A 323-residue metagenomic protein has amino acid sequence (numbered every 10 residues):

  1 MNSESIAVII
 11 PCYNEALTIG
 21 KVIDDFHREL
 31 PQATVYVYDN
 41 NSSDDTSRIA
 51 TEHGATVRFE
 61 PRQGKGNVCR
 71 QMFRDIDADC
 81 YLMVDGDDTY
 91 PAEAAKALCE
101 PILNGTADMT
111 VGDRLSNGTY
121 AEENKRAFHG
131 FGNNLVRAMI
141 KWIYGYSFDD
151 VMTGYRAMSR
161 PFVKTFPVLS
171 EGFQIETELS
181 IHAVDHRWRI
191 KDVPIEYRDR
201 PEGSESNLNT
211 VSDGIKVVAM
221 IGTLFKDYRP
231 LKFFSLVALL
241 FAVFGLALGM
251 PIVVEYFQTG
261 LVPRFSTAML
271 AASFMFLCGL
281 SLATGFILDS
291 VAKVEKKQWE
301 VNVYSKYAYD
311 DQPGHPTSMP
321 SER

Functional and structural regions predicted by a protein language model:
M1-N2, L169-R323: Hydrophobic helical membrane-anchoring modules
S5-A7, T34, E178: Cell-envelope/extracellular polymer assembly enzymes that use nucleotide-activated donors
N14-R28: Short, well-formed alpha-helical segments that are part of the catalytic scaffolds of diverse glycosyltransferases
E15-T18, S42, K65, P91: Donor nucleotide-sugar binding loop of glycosyltransferases
D39-S47: A conserved acidic beta->alpha catalytic loop
P61-D75, C80, A92-F173, D199-I215 (+1 more regions): Acceptor/aglycone-binding surface of glycosyltransferases and processive sugar-polymer synthases
